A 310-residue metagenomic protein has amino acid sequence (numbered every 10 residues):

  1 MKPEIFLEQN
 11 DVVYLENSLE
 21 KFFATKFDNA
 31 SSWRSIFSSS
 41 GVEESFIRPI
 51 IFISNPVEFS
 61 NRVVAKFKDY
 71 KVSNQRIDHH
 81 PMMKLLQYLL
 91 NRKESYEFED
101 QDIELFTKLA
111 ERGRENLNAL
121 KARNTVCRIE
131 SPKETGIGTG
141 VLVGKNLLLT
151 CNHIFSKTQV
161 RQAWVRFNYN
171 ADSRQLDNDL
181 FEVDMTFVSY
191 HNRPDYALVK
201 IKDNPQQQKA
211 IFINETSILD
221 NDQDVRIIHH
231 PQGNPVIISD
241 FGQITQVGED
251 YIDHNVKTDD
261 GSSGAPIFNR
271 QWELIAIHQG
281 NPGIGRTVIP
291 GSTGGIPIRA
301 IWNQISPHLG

Functional and structural regions predicted by a protein language model:
M1-S35, S39: Short terminal alpha-helical segments
M1-V13, E58-A110: Death-fold interaction domains
F27-V72: N-terminal helical oligomerization/adaptor modules that nucleate signalosome assembly
E43-E44, L148-L149, I275: Conserved PDZ fold ligand-binding element
N116-K145, L149-N255, F268-Q271, P290-G295: Serine endopeptidase catalytic core focused on the charge-relay Asp
C151-F155, H229-Q232, D260, A276-R286: Short beta->alpha transition motifs characteristic of CBS
S189, T245-Q246, I267-G310: C-terminal subregion of chymotrypsin/trypsin-like serine protease catalytic domains
